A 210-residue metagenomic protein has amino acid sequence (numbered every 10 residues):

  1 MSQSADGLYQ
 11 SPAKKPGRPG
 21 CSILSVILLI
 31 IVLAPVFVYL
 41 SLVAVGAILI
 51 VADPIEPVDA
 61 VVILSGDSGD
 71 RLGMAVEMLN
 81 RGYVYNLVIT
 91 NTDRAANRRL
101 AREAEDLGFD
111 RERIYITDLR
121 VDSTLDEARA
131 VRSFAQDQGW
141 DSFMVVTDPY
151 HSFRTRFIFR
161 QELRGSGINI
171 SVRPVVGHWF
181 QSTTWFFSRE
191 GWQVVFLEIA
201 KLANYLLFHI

Functional and structural regions predicted by a protein language model:
M1-Q10: N-terminal intrinsically disordered, acidic low-complexity segments at the extreme N-terminus
P12-A52: N-terminal type II signal-anchor transmembrane helix that functions as the membrane-insertion/stop-transfer segment
L42-G46, D67, Y205: Structural signal for membrane-spanning alpha-helices in multi-pass inner-membrane proteins, emphasizing helix cores
A47-R189: A structural signal for short, hydrophobic/glycine-enriched beta-strand patches
F187-I210: A transmembrane-helix-recognition feature enriched in membrane-embedded lipid enzymes and envelope glyco-/phospholipid
